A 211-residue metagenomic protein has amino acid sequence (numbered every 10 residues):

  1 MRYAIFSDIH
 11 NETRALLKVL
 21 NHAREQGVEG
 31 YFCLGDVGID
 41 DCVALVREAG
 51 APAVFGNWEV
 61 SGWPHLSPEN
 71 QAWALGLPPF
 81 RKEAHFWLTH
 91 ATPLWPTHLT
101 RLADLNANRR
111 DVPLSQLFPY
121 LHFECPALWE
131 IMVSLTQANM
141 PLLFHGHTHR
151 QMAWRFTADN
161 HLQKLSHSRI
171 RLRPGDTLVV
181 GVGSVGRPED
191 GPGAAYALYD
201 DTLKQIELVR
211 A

Functional and structural regions predicted by a protein language model:
M1, A49-A51, P141, T177 (+1 more regions): A structural micro-motif
M1-A4, R81-L88, L172-V179: Beta-strand-turn-beta hairpins that frame and shape the catalytic cleft of phosphate-ester-processing enzymes
M1-A49: N-terminal active-site segment of His-dependent metallophosphoesterases
F6-S7, G30-D36, A53-N57, T89 (+2 more regions): Active-site neighborhood of phospho(di)ester-bond hydrolases with catalytic His/Asp-centered motifs
N11, V19, I39, V60 (+3 more regions): Short, electropositive, low-hydrophobicity segments enriched in small/polar residues
A23-V28, E83, T136-N139, L198: Glycine-rich phosphate-binding loop signature in dinucleotide/nucleotide-binding domains
D41-F144, T148-A158: Conserved catalytic scaffold of divalent metal-dependent phosphoesterases
R155-A211: Acidic, His/Gly-rich catalytic cores of divalent-metal-dependent hydrolytic chemistry
